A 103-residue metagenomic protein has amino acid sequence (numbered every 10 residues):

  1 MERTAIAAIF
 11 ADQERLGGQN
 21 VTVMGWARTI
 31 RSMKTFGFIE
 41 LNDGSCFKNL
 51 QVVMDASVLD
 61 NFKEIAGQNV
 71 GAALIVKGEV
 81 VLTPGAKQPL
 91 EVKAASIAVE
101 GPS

Functional and structural regions predicted by a protein language model:
M1-S103: OB-fold and OB-like single-stranded nucleic-acid-recognition modules and their adjacent interaction interfaces
